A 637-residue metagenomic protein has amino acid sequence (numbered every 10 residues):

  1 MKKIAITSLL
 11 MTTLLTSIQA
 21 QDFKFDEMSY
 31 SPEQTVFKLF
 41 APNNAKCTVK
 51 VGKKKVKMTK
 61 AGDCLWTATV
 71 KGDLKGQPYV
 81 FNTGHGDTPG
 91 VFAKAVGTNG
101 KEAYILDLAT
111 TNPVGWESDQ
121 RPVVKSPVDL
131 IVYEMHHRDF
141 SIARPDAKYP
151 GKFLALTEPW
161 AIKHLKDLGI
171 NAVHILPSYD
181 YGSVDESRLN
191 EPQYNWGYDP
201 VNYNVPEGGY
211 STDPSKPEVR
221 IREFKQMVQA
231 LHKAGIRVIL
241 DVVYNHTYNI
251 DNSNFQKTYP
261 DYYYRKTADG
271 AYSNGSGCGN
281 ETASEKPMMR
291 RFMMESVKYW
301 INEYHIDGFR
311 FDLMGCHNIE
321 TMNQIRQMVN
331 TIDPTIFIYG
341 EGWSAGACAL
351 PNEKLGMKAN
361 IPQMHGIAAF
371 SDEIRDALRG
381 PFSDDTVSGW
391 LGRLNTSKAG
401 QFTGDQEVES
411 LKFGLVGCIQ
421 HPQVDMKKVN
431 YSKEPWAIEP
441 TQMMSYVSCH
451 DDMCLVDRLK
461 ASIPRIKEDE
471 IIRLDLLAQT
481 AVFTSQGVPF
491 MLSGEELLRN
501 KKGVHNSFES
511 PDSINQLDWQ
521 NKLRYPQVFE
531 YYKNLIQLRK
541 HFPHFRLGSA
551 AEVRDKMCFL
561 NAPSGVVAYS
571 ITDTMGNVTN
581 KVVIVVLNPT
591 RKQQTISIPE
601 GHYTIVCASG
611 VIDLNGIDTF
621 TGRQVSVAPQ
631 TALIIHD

Functional and structural regions predicted by a protein language model:
M1-D22: Bacterial Sec-dependent N-terminal signal peptides
Q21-V36, K55-E134, D139-P150: The feature marks proteins involved in alpha-glucan
S31-K38, P42-A45, K556-P599: Carbohydrate-binding surface patches
L39, M135, I175, Y203 (+8 more regions): Conserved, mostly hydrophobic/aromatic
A41, K75-Q77, I617-D637: C-terminal beta-strand-rich structural cap/linker in extracellular carbohydrate-active enzymes
A103-A109, R326-Q327, T335-L498, F508 (+2 more regions): Conserved alpha/beta catalytic core and glycan-binding cleft of carbohydrate-active enzymes
H136-Y304, H317, T321-D333, F337 (+1 more regions): Substrate-binding/active-site clefts of carbohydrate-active enzymes
K427-S432, G487, M491-V504, Q516-V583: Glycan-recognition and catalytic regions of carbohydrate-active enzymes
